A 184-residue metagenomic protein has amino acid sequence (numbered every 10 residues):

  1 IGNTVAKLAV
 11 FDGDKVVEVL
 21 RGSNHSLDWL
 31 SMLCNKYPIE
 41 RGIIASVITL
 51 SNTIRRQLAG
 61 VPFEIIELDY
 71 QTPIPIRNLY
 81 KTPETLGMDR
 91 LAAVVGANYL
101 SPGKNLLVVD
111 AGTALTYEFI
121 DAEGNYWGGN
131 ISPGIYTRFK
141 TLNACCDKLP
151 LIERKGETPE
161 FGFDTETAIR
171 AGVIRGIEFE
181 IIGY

Functional and structural regions predicted by a protein language model:
I1-I74: N-terminal glycine/serine-rich phosphate-binding loop of ATP-dependent small-molecule kinases, especially carbohydrate
I1-V17, A97, G103-Y126, L142: Gly/Thr-rich phosphate-binding beta-strand-loop-beta motif of the actin/hexokinase/Hsp70
S23-N24, T85-L91, R175, F179: Conserved phosphate-coordination/catalytic loops
W29-M32, P75-Y80, R138-N143: Short, charged, surface-exposed secondary-structure boundary motifs
E64-P75, T113, D147-E157: Acidic-glycine-rich active-site phosphate/pyrophosphate-binding loop
I66-D69, L86-M88, L107-D110: General beta-strand structural signal in soluble alpha/beta enzymes
P75-L106: Conserved phosphate-binding catalytic cores of ATP/NTP-utilizing and phosphoryl-transfer enzymes
N125, S132-Y184: Active-site rim beta-loop-alpha module in soluble metabolic enzymes
